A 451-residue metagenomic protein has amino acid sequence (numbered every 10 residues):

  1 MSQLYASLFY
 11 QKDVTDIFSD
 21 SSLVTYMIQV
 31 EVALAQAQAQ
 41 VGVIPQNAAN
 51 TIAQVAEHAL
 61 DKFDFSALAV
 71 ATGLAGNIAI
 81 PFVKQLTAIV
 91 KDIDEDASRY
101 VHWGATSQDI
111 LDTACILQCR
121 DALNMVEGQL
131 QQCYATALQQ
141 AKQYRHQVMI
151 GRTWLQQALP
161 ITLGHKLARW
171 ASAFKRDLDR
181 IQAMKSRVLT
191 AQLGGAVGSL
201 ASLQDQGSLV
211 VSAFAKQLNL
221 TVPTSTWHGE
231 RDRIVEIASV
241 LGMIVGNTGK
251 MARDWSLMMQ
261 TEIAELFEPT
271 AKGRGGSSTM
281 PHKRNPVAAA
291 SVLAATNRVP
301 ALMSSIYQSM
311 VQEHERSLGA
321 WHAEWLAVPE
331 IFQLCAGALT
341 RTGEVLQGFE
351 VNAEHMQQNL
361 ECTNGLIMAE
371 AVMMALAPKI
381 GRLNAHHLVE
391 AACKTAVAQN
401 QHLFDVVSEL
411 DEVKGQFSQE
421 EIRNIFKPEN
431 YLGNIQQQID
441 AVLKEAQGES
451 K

Functional and structural regions predicted by a protein language model:
M1-G194, L200, S208-V211, R274-S277 (+3 more regions): A helix-coil-helix interface module used to build multimeric assemblies and to scaffold catalytic/cofactor sites
S2-D20, F65, Q85, S278-K451: Catalytic-core signal marking the mid-to-C-terminal active-site face
V43-I44, L220, I380-G381: Helix N-cap/coil-helix junction residues
I93-D96, I244, M258, T342 (+1 more regions): Hydrophobic heptad-repeat faces of alpha-helices that form coiled-coils or coiled-coil-like helical bundles
D112-E127, A135, K142, M149 (+3 more regions): Charged, flexible cofactor/metal-binding loops and thiol motifs
